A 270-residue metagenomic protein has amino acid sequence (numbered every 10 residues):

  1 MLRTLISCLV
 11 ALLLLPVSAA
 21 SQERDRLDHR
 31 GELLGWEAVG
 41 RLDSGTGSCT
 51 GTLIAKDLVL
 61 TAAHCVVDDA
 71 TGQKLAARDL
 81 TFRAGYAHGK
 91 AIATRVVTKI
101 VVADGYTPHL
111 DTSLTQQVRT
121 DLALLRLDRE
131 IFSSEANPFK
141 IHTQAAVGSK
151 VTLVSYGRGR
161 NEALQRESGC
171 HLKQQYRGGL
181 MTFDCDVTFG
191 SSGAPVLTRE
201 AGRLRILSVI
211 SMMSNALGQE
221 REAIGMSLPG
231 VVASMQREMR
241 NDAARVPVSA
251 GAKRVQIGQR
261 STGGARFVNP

Functional and structural regions predicted by a protein language model:
L2-A55, Q165-S168, G230-P270: Protease-domain processing segments flanking chymotrypsin-fold serine proteases, especially trypsin-like
S21-L34, S48, Q73-I131: Conserved catalytic-core segment of clan PA serine endopeptidases
E32-G35, G45, L53-I54, Q73-A76 (+4 more regions): Extracellular/periplasmic catalytic domains that process cell-envelope and extracellular macromolecules
E37-T81: Catalytic histidine site
G40-L42, A77-H88, S149-S155: Short conserved beta-strand and strand-loop elements enriched in small hydrophobics with frequent Asp/Gly
T52, D69-T71, G105-Q116, L124-G159: Active-site substrate-binding loop(s) of clan PA
T52-L53, D186-I210: Catalytic nucleophile loop of clan PA
A62-C65, L207-A216: Short beta->alpha transition motifs characteristic of CBS
